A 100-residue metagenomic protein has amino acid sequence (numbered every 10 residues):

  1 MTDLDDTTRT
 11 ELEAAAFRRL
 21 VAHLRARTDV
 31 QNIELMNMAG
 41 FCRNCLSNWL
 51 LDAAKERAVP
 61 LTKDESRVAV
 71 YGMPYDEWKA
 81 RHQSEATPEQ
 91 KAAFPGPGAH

Functional and structural regions predicted by a protein language model:
T2-H100: Domain-level signature for proteins that mediate thiol-based redox and metal-cofactor handling
